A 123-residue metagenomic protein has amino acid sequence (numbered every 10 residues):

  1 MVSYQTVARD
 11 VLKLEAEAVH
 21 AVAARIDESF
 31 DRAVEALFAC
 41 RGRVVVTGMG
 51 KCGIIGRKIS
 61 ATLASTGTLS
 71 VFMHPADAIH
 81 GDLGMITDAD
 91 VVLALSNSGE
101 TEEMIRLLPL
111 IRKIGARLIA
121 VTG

Functional and structural regions predicted by a protein language model:
M1-G42: An N-terminal, well-structured beta->alpha segment
G42-G123: Glycine-rich phosphate-binding loops that contact phosphosugars or nucleotide phosphates
